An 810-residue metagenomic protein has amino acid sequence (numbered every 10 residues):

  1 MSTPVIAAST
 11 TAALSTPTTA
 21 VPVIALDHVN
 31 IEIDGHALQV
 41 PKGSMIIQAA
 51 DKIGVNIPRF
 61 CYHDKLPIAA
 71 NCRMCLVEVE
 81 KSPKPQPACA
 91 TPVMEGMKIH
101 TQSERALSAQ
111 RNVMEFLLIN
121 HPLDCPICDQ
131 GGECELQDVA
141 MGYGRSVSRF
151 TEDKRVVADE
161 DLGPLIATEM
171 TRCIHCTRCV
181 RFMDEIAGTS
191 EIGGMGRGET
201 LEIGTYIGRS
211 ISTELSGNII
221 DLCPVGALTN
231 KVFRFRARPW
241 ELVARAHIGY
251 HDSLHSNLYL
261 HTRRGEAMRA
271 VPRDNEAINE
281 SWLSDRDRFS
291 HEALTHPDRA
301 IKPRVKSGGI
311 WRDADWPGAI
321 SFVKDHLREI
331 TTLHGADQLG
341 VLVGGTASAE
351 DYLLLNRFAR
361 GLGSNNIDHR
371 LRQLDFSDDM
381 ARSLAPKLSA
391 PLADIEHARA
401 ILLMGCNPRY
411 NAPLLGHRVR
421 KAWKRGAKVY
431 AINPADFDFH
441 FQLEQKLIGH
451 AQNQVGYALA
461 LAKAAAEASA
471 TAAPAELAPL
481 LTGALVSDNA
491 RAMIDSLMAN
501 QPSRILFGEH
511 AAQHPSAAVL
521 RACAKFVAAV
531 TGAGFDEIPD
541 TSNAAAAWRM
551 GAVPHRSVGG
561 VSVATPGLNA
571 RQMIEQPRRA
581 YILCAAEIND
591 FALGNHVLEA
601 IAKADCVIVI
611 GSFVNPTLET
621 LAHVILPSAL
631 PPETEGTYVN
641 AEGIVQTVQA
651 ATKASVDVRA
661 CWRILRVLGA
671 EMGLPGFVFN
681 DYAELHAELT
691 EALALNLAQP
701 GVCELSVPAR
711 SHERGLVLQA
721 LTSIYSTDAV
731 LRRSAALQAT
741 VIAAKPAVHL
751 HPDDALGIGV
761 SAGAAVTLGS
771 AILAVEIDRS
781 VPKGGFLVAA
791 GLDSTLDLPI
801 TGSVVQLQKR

Functional and structural regions predicted by a protein language model:
S2, I57, Y62, Q338 (+9 more regions): A cross-kingdom feature strongest in bacterial/archaeal respiratory oxidoreductases
S2-A12, T16-M45, D51, R59 (+9 more regions): N-terminal export/assembly segments and adjacent metallocofactor-ligating motifs of anaerobic energy-metabolism
R264-S281, R286-H296, A300-K306, D315 (+6 more regions): Long hydrophobic segments that form regular secondary structure
L362-G363, R425, F441-L443, C523 (+3 more regions): Short, structured coil segments at secondary-structure junctions
S364-D378, G426-D436, V530-A546, A604-N615: A generic structural motif
P434-A435, F441-P474, A517, F526 (+4 more regions): Short alpha-helices
E444, V455-A512: Phosphate/pyrophosphate-binding active-site segments
S503-E575, Q719: A glycine-rich, hydrophobic/aromatic-adjacent loop/helix-cap motif
